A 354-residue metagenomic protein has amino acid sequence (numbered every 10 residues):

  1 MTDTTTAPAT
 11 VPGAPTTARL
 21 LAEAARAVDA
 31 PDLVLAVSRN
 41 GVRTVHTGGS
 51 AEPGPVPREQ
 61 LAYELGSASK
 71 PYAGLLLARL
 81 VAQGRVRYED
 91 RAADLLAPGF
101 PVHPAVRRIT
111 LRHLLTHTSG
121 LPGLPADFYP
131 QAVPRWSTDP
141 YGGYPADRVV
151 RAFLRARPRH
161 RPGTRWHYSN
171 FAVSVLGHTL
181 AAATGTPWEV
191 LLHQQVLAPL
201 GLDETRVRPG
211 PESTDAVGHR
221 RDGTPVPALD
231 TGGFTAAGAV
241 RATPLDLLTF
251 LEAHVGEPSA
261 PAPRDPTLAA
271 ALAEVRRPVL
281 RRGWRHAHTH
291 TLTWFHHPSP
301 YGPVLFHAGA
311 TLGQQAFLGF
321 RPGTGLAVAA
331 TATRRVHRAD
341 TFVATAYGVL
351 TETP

Functional and structural regions predicted by a protein language model:
M1-P15, E352-P354: Actinobacteria-biased recognition of intrinsically disordered, low-complexity terminal regions
V11-L65, R87, P209-G210: Short, conserved catalytic-motif segment at the N-terminal edge
A18-L21, G41, E64-A92, L176-A181 (+1 more regions): Active-site SXXK
V42-V45, H103-T311: Short, surface-exposed loop or secondary-structure junction motifs that flank catalytic or metal-binding residues
T44-H46, H307, Q315-R334: Short, well-ordered beta-strand elements
Y63-G66, W166-Y168: Catalytic tyrosine of NAD(P)H-dependent dehydrogenase/reductases that use a Tyr as the general acid/base
R87-V102, L200: Short, glycine/proline-biased beta-turn/loop segments that scaffold the active-site neighborhood
L280-R285, S299-P300, A332-P354: Short, gly/Ser/Thr-rich active-site loops of penicillin-recognizing serine hydrolases
